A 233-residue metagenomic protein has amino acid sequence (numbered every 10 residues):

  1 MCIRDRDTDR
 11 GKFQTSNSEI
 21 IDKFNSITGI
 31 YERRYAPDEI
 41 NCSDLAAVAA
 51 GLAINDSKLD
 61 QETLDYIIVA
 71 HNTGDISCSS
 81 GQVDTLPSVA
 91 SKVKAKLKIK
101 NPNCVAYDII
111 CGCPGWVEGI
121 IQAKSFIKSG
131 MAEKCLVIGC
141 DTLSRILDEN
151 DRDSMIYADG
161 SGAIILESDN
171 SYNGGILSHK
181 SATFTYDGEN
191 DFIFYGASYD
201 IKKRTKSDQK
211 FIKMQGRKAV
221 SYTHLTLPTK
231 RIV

Functional and structural regions predicted by a protein language model:
M1-D5, T223-T229: Conserved small/polar residues in nucleotide/adenosyl-binding loops
R4-E39, D151-S221: Condensing-enzyme catalytic core mediating Claisen C-C bond formation in acyl metabolism
R4-Q14, K128-M131, D141-S144: Cys-dependent condensing catalytic cores that perform Claisen condensation/acyl-transfer in fatty-acid/polyketide
N17-S43, I76-K134: Conserved catalytic cysteine-centered active-site region of acyl-thioester-dependent Claisen-condensing enzymes
A49-D65, L225, R231: Phosphate/pyrophosphate-binding loops at sites that engage ATP/ADP/AMP, CoA/4′-phosphopantetheine, polyphosphate
A70-D75, I110-G115, G139-S144, A182: Acidic, glycine-rich active-site loops and adjacent beta-strand->loop/helix elements that engage anionic groups
E118, V137-D151, M155-S161: Active-site glycine-rich loop that binds ribose-phosphate moieties when present
